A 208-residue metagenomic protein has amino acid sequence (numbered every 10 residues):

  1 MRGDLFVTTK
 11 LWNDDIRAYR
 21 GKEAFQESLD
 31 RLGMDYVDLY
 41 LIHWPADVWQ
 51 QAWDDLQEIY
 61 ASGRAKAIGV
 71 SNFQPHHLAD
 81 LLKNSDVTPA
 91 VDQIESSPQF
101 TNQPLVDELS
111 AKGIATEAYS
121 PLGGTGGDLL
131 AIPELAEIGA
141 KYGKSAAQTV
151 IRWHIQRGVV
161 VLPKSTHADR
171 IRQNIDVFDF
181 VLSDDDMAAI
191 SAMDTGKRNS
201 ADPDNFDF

Functional and structural regions predicted by a protein language model:
R2-D15, D38-P45, N72-P75: A short, structured active-site edge motif that brings together acidic residues
R2-G3, M34-D35, D86-V87: Active-site acidic short loop of glycosyltransferases
I16-L32, Q51, H76-A79, F100-T101: Short, acidic/polar
G21-L41, E58-S62: CE4/NodB-like, metal-dependent polysaccharide N-deacetylase domain that modifies extracellular/periplasmic N-acetylated
W44-F208: Beta/alpha (TIM)-barrel catalytic core signal, keyed to glycine-rich beta->alpha loops juxtaposed to Asp/Glu that bind
